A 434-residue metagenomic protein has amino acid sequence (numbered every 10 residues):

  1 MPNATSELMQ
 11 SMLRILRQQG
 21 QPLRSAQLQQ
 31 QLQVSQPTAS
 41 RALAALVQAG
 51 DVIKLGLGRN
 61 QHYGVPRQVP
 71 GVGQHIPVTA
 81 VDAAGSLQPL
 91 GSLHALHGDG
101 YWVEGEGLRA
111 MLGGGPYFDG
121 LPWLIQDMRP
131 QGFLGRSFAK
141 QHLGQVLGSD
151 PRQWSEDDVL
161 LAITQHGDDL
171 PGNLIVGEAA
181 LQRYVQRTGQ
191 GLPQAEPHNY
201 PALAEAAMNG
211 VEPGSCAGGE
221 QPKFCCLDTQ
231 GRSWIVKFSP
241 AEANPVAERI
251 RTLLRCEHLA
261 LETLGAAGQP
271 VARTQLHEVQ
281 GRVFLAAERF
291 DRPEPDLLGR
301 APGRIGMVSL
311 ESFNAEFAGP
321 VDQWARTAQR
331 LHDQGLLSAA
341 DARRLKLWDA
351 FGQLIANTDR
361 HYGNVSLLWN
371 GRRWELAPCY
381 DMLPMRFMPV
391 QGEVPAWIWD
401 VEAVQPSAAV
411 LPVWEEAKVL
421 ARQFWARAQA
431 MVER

Functional and structural regions predicted by a protein language model:
P2-S11, Q18-R434: Phosphate/dinucleotide-binding and metal-coordinating scaffold of catalytic cores in nucleotide-dependent enzymes
